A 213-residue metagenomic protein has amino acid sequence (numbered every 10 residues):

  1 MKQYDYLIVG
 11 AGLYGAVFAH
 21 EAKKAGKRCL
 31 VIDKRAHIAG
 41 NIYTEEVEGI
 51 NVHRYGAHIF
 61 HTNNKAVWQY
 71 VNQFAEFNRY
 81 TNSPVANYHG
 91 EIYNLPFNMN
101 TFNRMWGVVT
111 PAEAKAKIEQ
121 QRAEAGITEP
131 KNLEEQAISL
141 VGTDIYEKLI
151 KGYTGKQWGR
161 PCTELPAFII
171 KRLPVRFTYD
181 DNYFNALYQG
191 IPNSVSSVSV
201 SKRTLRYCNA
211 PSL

Functional and structural regions predicted by a protein language model:
Y4-V31: N-terminal Rossmann-like FAD-binding beta1-loop-alpha1 element of flavoenzymes
A19-E21, Y43-T44, N72-Q73: Short amphipathic alpha-helical segments
K23-E48: Glycine-rich FAD pyrophosphate-binding loop
A39-G40, I50-Y55, Y207-L213: Central helical "cap/lid" subdomain
E48-E124: Dinucleotide-binding Rossmann-like beta1-alpha1 core, especially the glycine-rich loop that anchors the ADP
E91-Y93, N100-L213: Active-site/ligand-binding neighborhood in enzyme catalytic cores
